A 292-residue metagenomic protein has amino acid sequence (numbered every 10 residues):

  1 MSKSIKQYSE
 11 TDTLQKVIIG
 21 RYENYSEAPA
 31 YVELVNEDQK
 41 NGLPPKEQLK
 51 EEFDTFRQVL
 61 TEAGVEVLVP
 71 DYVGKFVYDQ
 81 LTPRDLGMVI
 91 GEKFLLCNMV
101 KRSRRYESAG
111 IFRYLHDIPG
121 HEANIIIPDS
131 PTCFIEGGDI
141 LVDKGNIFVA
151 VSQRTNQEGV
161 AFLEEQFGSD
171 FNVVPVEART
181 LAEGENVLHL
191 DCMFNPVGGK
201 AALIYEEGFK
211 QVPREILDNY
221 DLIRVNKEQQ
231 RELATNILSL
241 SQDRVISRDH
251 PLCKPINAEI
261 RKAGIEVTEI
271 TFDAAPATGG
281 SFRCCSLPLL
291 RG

Functional and structural regions predicted by a protein language model:
M1-G292: The feature marks the mature, well-folded catalytic cores of soluble enzymes
